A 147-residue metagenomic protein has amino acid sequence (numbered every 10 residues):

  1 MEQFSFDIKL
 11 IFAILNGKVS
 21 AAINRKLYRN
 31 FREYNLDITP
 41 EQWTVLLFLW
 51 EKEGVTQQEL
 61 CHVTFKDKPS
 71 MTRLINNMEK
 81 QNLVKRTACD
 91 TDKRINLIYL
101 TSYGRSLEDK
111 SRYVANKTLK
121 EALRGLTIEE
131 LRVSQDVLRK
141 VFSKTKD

Functional and structural regions predicted by a protein language model:
M1-S5, I128-D147: C-terminal regulatory/oligomerization modules of transcriptional regulators
M1-Y34: N-terminal leader segment of winged-helix/HTH proteins
N16, L49-E53: Short helix-to-turn junction characteristic of helix-turn-helix DNA-binding domains, especially the helix
R29-I38, L119-L126: Short amphipathic alpha-helical boundary/capping segments
P40, E53-L97: Canonical helix-turn-helix DNA-binding module
V45-L46: Short alpha-helical "packing" element that flanks the helix-turn-helix/winged-helix DNA-binding module
N76-D136: Charged, amphipathic alpha-helical coiled-coil/dimerization segments
